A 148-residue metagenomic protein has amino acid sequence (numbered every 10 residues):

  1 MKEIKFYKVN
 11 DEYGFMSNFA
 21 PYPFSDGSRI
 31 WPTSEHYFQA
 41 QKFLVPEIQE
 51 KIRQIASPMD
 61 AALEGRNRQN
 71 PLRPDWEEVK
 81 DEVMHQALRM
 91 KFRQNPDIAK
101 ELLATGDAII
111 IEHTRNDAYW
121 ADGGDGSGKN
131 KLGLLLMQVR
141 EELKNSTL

Functional and structural regions predicted by a protein language model:
M1-L148: Charged, low-complexity intrinsically disordered segments
